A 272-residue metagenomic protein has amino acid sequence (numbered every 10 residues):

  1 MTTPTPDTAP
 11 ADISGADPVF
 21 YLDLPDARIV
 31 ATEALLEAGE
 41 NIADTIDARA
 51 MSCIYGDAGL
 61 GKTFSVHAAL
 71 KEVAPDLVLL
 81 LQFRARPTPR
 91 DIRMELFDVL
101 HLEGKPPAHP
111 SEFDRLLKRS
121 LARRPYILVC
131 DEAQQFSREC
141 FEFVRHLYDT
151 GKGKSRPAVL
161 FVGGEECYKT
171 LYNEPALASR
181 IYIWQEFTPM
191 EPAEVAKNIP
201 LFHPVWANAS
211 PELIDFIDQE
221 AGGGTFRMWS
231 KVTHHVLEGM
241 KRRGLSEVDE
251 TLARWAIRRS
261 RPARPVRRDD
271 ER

Functional and structural regions predicted by a protein language model:
M1-A31, E40, F64-K71, A176 (+1 more regions): C-terminal alpha-helical "lid" subdomain
P18-V19, D23, T88-P106: Conserved NTP-binding/hydrolysis module of P-loop NTPases
E33-I46: Pre-Walker A adenine-sensing motif
D47-A68: Walker A/P-loop nucleotide-binding motif
L70, C167-I181: Short regulatory helix/loop adjacent to the ATP-binding pocket of P-loop NTPases
V73-A85: Conserved catalytic segments around the Walker B and adjacent sensor/switch elements of P-loop NTPase domains
Q82-F83, T170, Y182-E194: Conserved AAA+ ATPase "SRH/arginine-finger" region at the nucleotide-binding site
A122-V162, Y172: Conserved Walker B catalytic segment
